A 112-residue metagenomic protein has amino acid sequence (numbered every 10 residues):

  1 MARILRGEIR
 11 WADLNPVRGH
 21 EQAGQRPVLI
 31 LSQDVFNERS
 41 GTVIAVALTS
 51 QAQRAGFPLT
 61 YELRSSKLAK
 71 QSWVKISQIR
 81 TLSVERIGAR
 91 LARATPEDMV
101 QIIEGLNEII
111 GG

Functional and structural regions predicted by a protein language model:
M1-G112: Conserved functional hotspots at enzyme active or ligand-binding sites that engage polyanionic ligands
